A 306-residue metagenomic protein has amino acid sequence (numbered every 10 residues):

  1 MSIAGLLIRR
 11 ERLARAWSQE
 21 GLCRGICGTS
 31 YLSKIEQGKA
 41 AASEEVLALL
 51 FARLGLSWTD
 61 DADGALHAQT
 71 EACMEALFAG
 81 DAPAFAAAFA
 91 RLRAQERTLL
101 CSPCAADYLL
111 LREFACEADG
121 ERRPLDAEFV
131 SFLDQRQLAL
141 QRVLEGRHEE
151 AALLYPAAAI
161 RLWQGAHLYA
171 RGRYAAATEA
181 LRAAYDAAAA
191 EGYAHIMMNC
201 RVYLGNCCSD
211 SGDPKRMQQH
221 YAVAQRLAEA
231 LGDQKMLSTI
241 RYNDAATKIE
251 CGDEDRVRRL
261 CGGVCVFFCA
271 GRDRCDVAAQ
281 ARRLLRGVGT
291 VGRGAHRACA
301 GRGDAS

Functional and structural regions predicted by a protein language model:
M1-A14: A short, Lys/Arg-rich alpha-helix, primarily the initiator
R15-K34: Short alpha-helical DNA-recognition segment
S43-D60: DNA major-groove recognition helix of helix-turn-helix/homeodomain DNA-binding modules
H67, D107, L140, A159 (+4 more regions): Residue register of alpha-helical TPR repeats
F85, L125, A151, A177 (+3 more regions): Single-residue signature of alpha-solenoid repeat helices
F89-R97, A127-S131, E149-L153, R182-Y193 (+3 more regions): Amphipathic alpha-helical segments of tetratricopeptide repeats
